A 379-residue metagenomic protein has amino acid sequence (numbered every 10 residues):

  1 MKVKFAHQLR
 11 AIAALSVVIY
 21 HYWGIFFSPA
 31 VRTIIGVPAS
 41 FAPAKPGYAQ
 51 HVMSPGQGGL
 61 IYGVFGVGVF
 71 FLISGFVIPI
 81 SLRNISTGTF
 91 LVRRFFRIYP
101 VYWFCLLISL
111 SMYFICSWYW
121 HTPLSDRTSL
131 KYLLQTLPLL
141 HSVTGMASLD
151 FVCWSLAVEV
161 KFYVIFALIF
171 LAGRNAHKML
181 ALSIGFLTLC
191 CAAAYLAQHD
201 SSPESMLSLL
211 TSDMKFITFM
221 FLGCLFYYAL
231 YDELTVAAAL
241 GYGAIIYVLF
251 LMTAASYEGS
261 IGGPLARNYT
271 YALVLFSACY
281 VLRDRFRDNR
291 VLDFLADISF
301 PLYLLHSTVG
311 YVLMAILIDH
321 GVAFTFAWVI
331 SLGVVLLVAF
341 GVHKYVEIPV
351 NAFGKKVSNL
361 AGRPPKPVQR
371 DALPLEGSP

Functional and structural regions predicted by a protein language model:
K2-F5, I19-F41, K45-I61, I80-N84 (+6 more regions): Alpha-helical transmembrane segments in multi-pass integral membrane proteins
A6-V17, L60, V67, Y102-C105 (+3 more regions): Hydrophobic alpha-helical transmembrane segments of polytopic
R10, V18, G68, G75 (+7 more regions): Generic structural signal for small/hydrophobic residues in well-ordered secondary structure, especially within
I12-F26, Y99-S117, L302: Hydrophobic alpha-helical membrane-insertion segments
A14-S16, M179-Q198, Y242-V248, V335 (+1 more regions): Small-polar-interrupted transmembrane alpha-helices in polytopic inner-membrane proteins
T33-F65, I98-V160, H177, C191-A193 (+2 more regions): Membrane-interface helix-loop-helix regions
Y62-F96, F104-T122, V309, M314 (+3 more regions): Juxtamembrane transmembrane-helix termini
I348-P379: Membrane-proximal cytoplasmic C-terminal regulatory module of class A 7TM GPCRs
